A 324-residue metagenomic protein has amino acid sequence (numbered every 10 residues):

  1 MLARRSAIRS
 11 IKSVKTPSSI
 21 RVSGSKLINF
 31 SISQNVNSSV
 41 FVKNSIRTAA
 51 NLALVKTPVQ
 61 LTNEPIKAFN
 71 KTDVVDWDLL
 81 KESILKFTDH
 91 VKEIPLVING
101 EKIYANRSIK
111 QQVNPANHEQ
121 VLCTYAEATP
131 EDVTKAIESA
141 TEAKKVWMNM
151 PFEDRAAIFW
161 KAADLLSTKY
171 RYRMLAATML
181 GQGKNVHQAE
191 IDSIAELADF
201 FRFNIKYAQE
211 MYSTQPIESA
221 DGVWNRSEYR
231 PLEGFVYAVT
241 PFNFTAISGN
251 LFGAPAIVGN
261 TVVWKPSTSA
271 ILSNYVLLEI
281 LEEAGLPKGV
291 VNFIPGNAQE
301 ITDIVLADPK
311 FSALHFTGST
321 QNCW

Functional and structural regions predicted by a protein language model:
M1-P58: N-terminal mitochondrial targeting presequence
F41, A50-E82, H187-Q188, A195-E210 (+3 more regions): C-terminal segments
T48-L122: Hydrophobic face of amphipathic alpha-helices that form TPR/SEL1-like repeat modules and related alpha-solenoid
I66, K92-E93, K144, A176 (+1 more regions): A generic hydrophobic-helix recognition signal that picks specific residues within alpha-helical hydrophobic
N106, K110-V113, N117-Y212: Glycine-rich loop-to-alpha-helix module at the N-terminal edge of alpha/beta enzyme cores
M179, A208-W324: Rossmann-like NAD(P) dinucleotide-binding subdomain of oxidoreductase/dehydrogenase enzymes
